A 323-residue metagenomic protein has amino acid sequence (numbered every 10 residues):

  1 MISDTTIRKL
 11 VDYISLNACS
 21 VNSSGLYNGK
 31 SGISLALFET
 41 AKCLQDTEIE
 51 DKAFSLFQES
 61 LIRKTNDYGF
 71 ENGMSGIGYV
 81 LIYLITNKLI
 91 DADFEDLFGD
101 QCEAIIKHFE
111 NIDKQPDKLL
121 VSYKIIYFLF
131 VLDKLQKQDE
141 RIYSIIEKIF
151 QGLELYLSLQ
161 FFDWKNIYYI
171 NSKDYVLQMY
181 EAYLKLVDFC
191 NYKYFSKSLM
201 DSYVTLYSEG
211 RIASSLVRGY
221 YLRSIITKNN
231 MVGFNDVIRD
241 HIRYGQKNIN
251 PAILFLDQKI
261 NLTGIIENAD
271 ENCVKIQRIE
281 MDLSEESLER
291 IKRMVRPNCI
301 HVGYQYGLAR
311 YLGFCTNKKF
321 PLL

Functional and structural regions predicted by a protein language model:
M1-S3, L35-E50, L89-F94, Y183-L186 (+1 more regions): An acidic intrinsically disordered interaction segment
M1-T5, K9, V131-L155, I167 (+2 more regions): Terminal, non-catalytic domain-edge segments
I2-E71: Internal amphipathic alpha-helical repeat/solenoid segments
K9-N17, K52-L61, D100-H108, K148-L159 (+2 more regions): Alpha-helical solenoid scaffolds in eukaryotic proteins
L16-S23, I62-D67, H108-K114, Y156-I167 (+3 more regions): Helix-loop junctions that connect tandem helical modules in alpha-solenoid scaffolds
N22-K30, N66-M74, K114-S122, Y168-V176 (+3 more regions): Helix-start/N-cap signature of alpha-helical segments
I33, L37, I77-V80, I125-F128 (+4 more regions): Hydrophobic anchor position in alpha-helical repeat solenoids
D51, S55-G152: Extended ligand-binding groove/face enriched in aromatic
